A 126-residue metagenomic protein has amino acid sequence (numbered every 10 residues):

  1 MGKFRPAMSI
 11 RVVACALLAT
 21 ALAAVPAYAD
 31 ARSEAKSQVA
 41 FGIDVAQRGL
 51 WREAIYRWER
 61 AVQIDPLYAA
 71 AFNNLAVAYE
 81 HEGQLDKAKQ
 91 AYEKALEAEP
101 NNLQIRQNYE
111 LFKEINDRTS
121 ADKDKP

Functional and structural regions predicted by a protein language model:
A35-K36, A69-A70, L103-Q104: Helix-start (N-cap) detector for alpha-helical repeat units in TPR-like alpha-solenoids, especially tetratricopeptide
Q47-R48, H81, L111-R118: Register position in tetratricopeptide repeats
